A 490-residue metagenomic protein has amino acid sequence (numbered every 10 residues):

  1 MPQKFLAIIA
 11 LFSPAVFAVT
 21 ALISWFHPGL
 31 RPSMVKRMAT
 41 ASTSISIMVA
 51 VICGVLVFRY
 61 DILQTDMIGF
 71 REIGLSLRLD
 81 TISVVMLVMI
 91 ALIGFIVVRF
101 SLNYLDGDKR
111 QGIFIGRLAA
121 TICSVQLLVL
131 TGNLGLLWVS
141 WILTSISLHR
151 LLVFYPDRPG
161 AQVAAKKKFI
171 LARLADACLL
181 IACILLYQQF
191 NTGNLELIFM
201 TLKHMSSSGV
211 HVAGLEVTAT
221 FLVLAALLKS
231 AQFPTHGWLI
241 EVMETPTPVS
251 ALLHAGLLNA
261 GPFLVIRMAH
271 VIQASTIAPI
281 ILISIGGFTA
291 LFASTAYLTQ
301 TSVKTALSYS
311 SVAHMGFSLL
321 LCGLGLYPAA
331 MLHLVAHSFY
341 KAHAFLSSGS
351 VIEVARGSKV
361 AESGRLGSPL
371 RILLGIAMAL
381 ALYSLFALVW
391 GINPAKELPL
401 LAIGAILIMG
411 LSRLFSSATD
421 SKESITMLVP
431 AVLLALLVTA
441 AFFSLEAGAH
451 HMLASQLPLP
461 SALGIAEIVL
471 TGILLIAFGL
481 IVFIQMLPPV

Functional and structural regions predicted by a protein language model:
M1, R78, Q126-L134, Q189-N194 (+4 more regions): Helix-coil boundary and interhelical linker segments in multi-pass alpha-helical membrane proteins
M1-I8, A18-G116, E196-M200: Transmembrane helix-loop-helix hairpins at membrane boundaries of multipass inner-membrane proteins
P14-H27, A50-Q64, I181-L195, L228-A231 (+4 more regions): Specific lipid-exposed transmembrane alpha-helices and their immediate membrane-water interface residues in multi-pass
T20-R31, F95-G107, R150-G160, S230-M243 (+3 more regions): C-terminal ends of transmembrane helices
H27-S46, D106-A120, G132-W138, P156-C178 (+5 more regions): Membrane-interfacial loop-to-helix junctions in multi-pass inner-membrane proteins
T65-I68, G74-R78, I93, V217 (+2 more regions): Short helix-boundary/re-entrant hairpin motifs in multi-pass inner-membrane proteins
T65-P156, A175-A177, A255, I281-L324: Internal transmembrane alpha-helices of multipass membrane proteins
R117-L202, M315-G357: Alpha-helical multi-pass transmembrane bundles of energy-transducing inner-membrane proteins
